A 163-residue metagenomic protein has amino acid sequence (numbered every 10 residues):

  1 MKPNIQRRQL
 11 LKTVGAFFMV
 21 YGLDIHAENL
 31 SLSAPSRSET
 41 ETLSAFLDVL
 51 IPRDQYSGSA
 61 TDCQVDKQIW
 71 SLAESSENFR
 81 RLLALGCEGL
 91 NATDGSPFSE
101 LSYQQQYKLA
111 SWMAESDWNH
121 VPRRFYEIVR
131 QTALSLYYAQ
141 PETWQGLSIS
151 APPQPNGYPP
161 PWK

Functional and structural regions predicted by a protein language model:
M1, S31, D94-P97: Residues marking the start of alpha-helices
M1-Y21: N-terminal secretory signal peptides and thylakoid transit peptides that target proteins across membranes
P3-N4, Y21-S57: C-terminal segment of N-terminal export signals and the immediately downstream linker at the start of the mature
G15, M19-D24, E100-Y107: Compositionally biased, low-hydrophobicity segments enriched in charged and small polar residues
F17-F18, R53, L136: Generic hydrophobic alpha-helical segments
S38-D48, S57-K163: Mature-region segments of soluble proteins
